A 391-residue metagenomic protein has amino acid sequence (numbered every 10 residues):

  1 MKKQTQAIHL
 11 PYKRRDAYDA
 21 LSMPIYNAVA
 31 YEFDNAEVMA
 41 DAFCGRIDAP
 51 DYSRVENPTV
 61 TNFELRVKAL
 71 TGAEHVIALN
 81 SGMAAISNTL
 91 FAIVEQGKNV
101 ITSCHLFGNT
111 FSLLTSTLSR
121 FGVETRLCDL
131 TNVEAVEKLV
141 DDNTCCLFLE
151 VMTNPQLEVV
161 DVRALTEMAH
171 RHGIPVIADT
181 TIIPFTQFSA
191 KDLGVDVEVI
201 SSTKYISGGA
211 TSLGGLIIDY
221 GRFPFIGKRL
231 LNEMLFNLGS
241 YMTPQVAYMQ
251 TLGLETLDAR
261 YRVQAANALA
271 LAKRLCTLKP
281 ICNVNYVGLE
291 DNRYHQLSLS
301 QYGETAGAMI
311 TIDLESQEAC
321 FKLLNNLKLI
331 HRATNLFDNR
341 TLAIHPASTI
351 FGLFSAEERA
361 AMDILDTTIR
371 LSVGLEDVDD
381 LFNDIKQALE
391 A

Functional and structural regions predicted by a protein language model:
M1-Y26, I217: Short conserved active-site loop signatures built around small residues
A7-K13, V76-P280, N285: Conserved PLP-enzyme active-site core in the AAT-like
Y12-R14, N27-F33, K204, T256 (+5 more regions): Glycine-rich beta-alpha junction loops
A30, N35-A84, N109-S116: Conserved N-terminal alpha-helix of the aminotransferase class I/II PLP-enzyme fold
T115, E124, R260, E318 (+2 more regions): PLP-dependent enzyme catalytic core of the Aspartate aminotransferase-like
M249-A259, G307-E315, R370-G374: Short, well-ordered beta-strand elements within core beta-sheets of diverse protein domains
L269-R340, F354-A360: Conserved small-domain helix->loop->beta segment predominantly found in fold-type I
